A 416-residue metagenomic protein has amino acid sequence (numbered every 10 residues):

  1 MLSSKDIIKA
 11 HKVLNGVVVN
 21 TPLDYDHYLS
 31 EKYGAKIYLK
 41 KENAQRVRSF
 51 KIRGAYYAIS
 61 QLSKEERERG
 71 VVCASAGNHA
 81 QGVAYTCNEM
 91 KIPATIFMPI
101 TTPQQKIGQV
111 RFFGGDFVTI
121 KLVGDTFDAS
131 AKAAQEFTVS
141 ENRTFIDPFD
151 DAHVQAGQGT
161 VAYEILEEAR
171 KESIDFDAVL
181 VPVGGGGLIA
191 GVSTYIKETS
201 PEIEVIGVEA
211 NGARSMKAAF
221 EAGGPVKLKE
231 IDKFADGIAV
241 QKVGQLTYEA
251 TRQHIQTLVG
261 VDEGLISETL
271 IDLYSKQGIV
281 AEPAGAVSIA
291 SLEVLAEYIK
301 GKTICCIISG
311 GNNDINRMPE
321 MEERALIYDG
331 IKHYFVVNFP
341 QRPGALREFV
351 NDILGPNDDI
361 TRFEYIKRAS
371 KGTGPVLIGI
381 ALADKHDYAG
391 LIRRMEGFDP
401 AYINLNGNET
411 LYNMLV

Functional and structural regions predicted by a protein language model:
M1-V416: PLP-dependent amino-acid enzyme catalytic core
